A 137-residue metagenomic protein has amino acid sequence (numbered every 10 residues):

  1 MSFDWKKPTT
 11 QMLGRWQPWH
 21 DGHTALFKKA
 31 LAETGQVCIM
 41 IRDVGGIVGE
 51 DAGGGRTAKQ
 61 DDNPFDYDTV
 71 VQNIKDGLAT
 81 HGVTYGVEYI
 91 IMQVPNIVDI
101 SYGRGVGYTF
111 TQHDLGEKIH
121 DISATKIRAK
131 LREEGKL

Functional and structural regions predicted by a protein language model:
M1-L137: Nucleotidyltransferase catalytic core that binds NTPs
